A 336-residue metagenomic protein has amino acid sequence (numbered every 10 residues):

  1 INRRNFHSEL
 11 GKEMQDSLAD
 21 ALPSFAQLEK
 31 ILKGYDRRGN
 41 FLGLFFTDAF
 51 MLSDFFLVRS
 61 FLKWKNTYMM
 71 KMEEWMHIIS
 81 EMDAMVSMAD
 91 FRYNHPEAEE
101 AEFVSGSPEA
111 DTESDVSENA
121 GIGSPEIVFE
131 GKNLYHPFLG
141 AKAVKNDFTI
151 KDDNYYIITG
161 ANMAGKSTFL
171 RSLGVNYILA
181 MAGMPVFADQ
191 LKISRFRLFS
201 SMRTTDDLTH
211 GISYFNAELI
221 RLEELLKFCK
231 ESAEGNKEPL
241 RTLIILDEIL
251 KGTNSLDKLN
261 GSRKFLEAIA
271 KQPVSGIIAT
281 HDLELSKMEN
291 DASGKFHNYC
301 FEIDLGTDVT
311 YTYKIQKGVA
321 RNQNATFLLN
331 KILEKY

Functional and structural regions predicted by a protein language model:
I1-D152: Alpha-helical bundle segments enriched in helix-capping/polar residues
M88, P96-D111, E118-Y336: ATPase nucleotide-binding head domains, primarily ABC-like/P-loop NTPase cores
